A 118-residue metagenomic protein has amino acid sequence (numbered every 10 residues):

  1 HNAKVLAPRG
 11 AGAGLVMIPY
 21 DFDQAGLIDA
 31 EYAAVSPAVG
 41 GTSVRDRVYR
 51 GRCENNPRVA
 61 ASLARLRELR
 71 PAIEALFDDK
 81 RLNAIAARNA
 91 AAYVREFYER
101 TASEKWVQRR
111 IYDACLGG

Functional and structural regions predicted by a protein language model:
H1-G118: Phosphate/dinucleotide-binding and metal-coordinating scaffold of catalytic cores in nucleotide-dependent enzymes
